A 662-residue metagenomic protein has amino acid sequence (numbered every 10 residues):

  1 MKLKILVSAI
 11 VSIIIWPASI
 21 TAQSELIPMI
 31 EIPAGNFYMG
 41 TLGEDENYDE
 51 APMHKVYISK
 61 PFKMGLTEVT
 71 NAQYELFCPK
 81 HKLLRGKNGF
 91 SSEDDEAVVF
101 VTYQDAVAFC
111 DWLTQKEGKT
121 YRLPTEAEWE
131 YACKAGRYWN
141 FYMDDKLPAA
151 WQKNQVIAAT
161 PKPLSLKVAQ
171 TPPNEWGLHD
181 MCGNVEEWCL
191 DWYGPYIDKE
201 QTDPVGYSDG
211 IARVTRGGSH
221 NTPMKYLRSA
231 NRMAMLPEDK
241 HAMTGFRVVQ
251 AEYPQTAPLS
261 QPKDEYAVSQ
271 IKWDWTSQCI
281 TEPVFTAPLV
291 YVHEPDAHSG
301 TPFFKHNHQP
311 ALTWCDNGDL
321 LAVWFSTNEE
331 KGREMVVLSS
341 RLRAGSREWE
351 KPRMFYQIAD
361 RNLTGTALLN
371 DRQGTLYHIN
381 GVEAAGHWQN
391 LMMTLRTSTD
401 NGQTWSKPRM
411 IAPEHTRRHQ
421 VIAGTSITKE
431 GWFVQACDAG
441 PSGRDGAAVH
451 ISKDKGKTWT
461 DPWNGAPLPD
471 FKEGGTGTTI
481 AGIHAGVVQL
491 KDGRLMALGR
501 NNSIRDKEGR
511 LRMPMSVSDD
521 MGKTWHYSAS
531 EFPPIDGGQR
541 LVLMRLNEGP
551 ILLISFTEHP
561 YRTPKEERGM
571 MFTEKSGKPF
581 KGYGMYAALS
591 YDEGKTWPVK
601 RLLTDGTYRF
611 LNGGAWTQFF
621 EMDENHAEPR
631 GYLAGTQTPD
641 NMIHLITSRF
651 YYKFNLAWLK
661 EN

Functional and structural regions predicted by a protein language model:
M1-V7: Bacterial N-terminal signal peptides that target proteins for export
S8-P17: Bacterial N-terminal signal peptides
W16-E25: Bacterial Sec-dependent signal peptides at the C-terminal "C-region" and cleavage site
S24-R85, Q104, G183: A short glycine-rich, aromatic-capped structural motif
I32, Y38, L42-E46, L84 (+1 more regions): Functional-site microenvironments in short loops/helix caps that host divalent-cation chemistry
D203-Y207, M233-K240, S576, D623-E624: Short proline/glycine-enriched turn/loop segments at secondary-structure junctions
A242-Q255: Short, structured beta-strand segments at or near domain termini in extracellular proteins/domains
P258-N662: Asp-box/BNR beta-propeller blade signature and adjacent active/binding-site loops in extracellular glycan-interacting
